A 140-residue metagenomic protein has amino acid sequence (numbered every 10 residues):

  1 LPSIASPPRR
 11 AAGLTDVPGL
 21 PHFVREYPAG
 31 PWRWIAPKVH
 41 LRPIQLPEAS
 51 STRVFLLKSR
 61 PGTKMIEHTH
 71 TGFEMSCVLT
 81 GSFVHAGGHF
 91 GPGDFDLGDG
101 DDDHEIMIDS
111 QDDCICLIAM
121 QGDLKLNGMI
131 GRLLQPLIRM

Functional and structural regions predicted by a protein language model:
L1-P28: Positively biased amphipathic helices and basic secretion/translocation or surface-docking motifs that either flank
A29-I66: A short glycine-rich, His/Asp/Glu-containing loop-to-beta-strand
L41-P43, V54-K58, M75, F95-L97 (+1 more regions): Conserved hydrophobic/aromatic beta-strand scaffold that supports enzyme active sites
R60-T63, T69-A86, P92: Glycine- and acidic-residue-biased ligand/ion/polar-headgroup-sensing regions
M65-E67, A86, H104-S110: Short beta-strand His + acidic residue motifs that chelate non-heme Fe in jelly-roll/DSBH and cupin folds
H85-E105: Short acidic-glycine-tyrosine-enriched beta hairpin
D102-L126: Ligand-binding loop in jelly-roll beta-barrel domains
I118-M140: Amphipathic alpha-helical interface segments
